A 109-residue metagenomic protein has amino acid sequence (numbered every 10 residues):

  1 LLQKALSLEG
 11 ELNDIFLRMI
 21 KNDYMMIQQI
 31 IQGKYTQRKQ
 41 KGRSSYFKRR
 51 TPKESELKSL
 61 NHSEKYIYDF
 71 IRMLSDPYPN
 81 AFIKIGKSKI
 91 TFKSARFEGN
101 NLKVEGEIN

Functional and structural regions predicted by a protein language model:
L1-K103: Active-site-proximal loop/hinge segments within enzyme catalytic domains
K103, E107-N109: Generic C-terminus detector
